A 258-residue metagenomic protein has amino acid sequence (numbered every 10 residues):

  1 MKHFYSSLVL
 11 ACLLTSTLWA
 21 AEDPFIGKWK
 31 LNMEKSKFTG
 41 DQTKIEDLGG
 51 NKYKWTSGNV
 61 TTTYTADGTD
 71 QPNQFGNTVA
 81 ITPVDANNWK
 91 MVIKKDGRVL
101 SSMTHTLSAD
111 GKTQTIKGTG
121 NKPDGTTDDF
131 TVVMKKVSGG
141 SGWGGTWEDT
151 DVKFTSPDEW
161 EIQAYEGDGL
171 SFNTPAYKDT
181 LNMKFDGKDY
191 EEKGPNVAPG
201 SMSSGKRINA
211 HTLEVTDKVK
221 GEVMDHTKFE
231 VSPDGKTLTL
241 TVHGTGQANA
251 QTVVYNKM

Functional and structural regions predicted by a protein language model:
M1-Y5: Positively charged n-region of N-terminal signal peptides that target proteins for export
S7-T17: Bacterial N-terminal signal peptides
A21-M258: Hydrophobic small-molecule pocket/channel-lining residues, especially in calycin-type beta-barrels
